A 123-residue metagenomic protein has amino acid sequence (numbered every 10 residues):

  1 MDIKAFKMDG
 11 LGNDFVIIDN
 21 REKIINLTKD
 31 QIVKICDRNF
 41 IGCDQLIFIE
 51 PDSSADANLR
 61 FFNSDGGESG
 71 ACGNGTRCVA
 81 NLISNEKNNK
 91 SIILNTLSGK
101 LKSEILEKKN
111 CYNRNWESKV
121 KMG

Functional and structural regions predicted by a protein language model:
M1-N113: A glycine-rich beta-to-alpha transition motif near the start of alpha/beta enzyme domains, typified by
F62-S64, V120-G123: Secondary-structure transition/turn motif
C111-M122: Short, solvent-exposed secondary-structure boundary/capping segments
